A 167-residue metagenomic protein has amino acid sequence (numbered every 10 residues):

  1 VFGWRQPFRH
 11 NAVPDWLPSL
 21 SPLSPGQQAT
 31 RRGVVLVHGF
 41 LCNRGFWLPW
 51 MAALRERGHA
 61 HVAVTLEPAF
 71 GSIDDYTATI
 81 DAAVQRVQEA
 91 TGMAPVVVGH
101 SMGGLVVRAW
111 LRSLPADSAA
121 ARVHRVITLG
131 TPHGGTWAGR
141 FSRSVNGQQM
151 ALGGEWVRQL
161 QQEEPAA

Functional and structural regions predicted by a protein language model:
V1-V34, R57: Flexible, membrane-associating and regulatory peripheral segments of lipid-active enzymes
A12-P14, M150, A167: Generic preference for hydrophobic/aromatic residues in regular secondary structure cores
V35-G45, P49, R55-P165: Serine-dependent carboxylesterase/thioesterase catalytic core of lipase-like alpha/beta-hydrolase/SGNH enzymes
